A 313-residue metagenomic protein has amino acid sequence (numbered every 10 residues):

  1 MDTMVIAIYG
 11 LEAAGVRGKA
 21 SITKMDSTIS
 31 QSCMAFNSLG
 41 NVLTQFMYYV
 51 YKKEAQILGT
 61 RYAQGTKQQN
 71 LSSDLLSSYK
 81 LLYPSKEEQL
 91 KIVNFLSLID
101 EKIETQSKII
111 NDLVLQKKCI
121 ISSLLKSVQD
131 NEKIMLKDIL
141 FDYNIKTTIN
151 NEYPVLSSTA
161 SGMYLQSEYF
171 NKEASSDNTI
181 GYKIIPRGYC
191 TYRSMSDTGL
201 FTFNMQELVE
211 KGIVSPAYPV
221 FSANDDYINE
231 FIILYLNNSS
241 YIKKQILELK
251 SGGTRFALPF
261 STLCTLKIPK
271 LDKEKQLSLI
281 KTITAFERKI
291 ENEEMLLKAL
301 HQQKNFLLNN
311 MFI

Functional and structural regions predicted by a protein language model:
M1, K137-C190: Sequence-specific dsDNA recognition surfaces
M1-K52, I185-S239, P259: A short beta-sheet element
D26-M34, Q64-E87, G212-A217, K250-E274: A short glycine-rich beta-alpha junction/loop motif
Q31, Q64, Q68-Q69, Q89 (+8 more regions): Glutamine-centric residue-chemistry signal
K53, P84, I110, L125 (+4 more regions): Localized chelating/binding microdomains that coordinate divalent metal ions or stabilize phosphate-bearing
S78-K86, S123-T148, T265: Non-catalytic DNA-recognition/assembly elements of restriction-modification systems
I92-I103, L124-L125, L279-I290, F312: Hydrophobic structural patches
L98-E101, T105-M135, M295-I313: Short amphipathic coiled-coil heptad-repeat segments
